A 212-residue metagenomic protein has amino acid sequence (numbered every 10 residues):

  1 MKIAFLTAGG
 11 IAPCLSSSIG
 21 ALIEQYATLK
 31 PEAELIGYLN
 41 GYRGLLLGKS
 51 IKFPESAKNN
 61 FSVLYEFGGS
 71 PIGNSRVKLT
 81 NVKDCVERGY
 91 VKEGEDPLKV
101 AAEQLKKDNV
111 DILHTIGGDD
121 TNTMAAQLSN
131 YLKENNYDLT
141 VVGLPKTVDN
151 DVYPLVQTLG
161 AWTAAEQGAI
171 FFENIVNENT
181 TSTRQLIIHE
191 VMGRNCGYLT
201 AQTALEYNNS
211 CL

Functional and structural regions predicted by a protein language model:
M1-S50: N-terminal phosphate-binding or glycine-rich loops at protein starts, especially the Walker A/P-loop of NTPases
K2-A12, P71-G73, D111-G117, G143 (+1 more regions): Short glycine-rich or small-residue beta-strand-to-loop segments that form or flank ligand, phosphate, metal/Fe-S
I3-F5, Y65-V86, K146-V156, T181-R184: Gly-rich Lys/Arg/Thr-decorated short loops/hinges at beta-loop-alpha junctions or inter-strand turns that position
A8-G10, Y38-G44, R76-V77, G118-D119 (+2 more regions): Short, ordered loop/turn segments at secondary-structure junctions
A12-L22, L45-L46, D96-K99, D119-Q127 (+2 more regions): Short glycine/serine/threonine-rich phosphate/pyrophosphate-binding segments that cradle anionic phosphate groups
E32-D108: Glycine-rich nucleotide/cofactor/substrate-binding loop typically near the N-terminus or early in the first domain
L35, E103-Q104, D108, I112-G117 (+3 more regions): Accessory alpha-helical/coil subdomains and C-terminal extensions that flank or cap enzyme catalytic cores
L47-I51, D151-G160: Active-site-proximal loop->helix
